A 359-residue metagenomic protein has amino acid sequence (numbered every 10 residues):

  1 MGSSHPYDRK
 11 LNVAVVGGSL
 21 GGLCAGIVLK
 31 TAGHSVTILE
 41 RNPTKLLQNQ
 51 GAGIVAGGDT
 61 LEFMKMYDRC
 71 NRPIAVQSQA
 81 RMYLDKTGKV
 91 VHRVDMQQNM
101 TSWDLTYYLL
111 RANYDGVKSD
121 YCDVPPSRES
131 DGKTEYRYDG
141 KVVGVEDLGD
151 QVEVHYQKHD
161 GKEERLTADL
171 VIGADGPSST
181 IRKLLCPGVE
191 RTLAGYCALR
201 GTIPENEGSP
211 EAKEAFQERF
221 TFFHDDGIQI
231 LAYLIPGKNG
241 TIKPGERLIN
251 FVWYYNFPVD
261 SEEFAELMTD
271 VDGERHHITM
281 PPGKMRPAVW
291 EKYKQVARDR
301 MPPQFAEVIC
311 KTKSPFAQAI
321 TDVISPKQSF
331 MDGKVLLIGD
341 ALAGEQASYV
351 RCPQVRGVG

Functional and structural regions predicted by a protein language model:
M1-V13, T31: Extreme N-terminal leader/targeting segments of oxidoreductases
V15-G26, G173, F251, K313-G359: Conserved mid-domain beta->alpha element of the FAD-binding
V16, K30-Q50: Glycine-rich FAD pyrophosphate-binding loop
A25-H34, F63-M66: A short, Lys/Arg-enriched amphipathic alpha-helix followed by its capping loop at the start of a domain
V36-T37, L166, V335-L337: Residue-level marker for buried hydrophobic side chains located in beta-strands that build the well-ordered beta-sheet
N42-E135: Active-site-adjacent segment of FAD-dependent monooxygenases/related oxidoreductases
A112, G116-W290, K294-V296: Conserved FAD-binding catalytic core of PHBH/FMO-like flavoproteins
W290, M301-A317: A short coil-to-beta-strand element that immediately follows conserved catalytic motifs
